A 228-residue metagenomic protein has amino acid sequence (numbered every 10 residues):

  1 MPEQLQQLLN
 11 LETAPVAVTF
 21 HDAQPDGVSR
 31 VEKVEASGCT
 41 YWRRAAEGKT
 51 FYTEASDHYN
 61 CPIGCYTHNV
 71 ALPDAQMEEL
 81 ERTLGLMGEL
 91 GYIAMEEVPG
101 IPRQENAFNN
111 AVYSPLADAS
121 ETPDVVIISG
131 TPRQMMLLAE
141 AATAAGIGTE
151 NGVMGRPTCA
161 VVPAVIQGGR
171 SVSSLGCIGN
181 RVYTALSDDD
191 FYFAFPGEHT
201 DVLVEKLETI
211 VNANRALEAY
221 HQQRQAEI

Functional and structural regions predicted by a protein language model:
P2-I228: Acidic, serine/proline-rich low-complexity intrinsically disordered regions
